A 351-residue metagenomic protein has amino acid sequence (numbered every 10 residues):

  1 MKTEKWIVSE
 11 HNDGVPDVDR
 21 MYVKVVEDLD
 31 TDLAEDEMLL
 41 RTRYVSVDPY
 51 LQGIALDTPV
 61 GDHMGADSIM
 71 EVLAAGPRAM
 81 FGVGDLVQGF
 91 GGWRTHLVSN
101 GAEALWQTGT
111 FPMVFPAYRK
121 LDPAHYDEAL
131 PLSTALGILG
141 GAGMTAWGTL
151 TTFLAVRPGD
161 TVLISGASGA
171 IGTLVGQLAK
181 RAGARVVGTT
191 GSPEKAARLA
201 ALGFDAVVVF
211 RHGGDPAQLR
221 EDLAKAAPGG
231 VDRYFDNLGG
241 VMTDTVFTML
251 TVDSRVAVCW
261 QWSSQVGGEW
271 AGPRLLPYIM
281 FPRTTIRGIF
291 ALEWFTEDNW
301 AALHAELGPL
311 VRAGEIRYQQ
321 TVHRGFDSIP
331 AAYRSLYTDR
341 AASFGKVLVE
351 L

Functional and structural regions predicted by a protein language model:
M1, T296-L351: C-terminal hydrophobic helical "lid"/dimerization subdomain of Rossmann-like NAD(P)H-dependent oxidoreductases
D30-V47, G53-V98: Glycine-rich beta-strand-centered segment in the early N-terminal region that forms part of a ligand/cofactor-binding
D67, L86-G166: NAD(P)H dinucleotide-binding glycine-rich loop of Rossmann-like/cofactor-binding domains, especially the beta1-alpha1
M80-G82, V156, L250: Short, well-ordered loop/turn sites that connect or cap secondary structure elements
A142-T145, A170-I171, M242: Hydrophobic/small residue at the entry helix of a nucleotide-binding pocket
G166-A167, L238: NAD(P)H cofactor-binding loop motif with strongest signal on the N-terminal glycine-rich segment
K180-M242: Adenosine-nucleotide cofactor-binding segment
V241-I316, E350-L351: Glycine-rich phosphate-binding loop and adjacent beta-alpha segment of Rossmann(oid) nucleotide-cofactor-binding
